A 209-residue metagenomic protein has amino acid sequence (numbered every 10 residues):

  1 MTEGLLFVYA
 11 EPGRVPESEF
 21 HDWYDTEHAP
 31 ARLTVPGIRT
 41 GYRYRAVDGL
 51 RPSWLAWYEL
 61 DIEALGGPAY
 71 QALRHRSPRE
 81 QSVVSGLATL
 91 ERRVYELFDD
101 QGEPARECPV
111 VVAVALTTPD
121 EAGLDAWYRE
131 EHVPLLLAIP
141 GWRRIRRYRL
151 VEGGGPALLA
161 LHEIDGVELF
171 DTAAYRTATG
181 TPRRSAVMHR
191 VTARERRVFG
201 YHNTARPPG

Functional and structural regions predicted by a protein language model:
M1-G209: Macromolecular interaction modules
